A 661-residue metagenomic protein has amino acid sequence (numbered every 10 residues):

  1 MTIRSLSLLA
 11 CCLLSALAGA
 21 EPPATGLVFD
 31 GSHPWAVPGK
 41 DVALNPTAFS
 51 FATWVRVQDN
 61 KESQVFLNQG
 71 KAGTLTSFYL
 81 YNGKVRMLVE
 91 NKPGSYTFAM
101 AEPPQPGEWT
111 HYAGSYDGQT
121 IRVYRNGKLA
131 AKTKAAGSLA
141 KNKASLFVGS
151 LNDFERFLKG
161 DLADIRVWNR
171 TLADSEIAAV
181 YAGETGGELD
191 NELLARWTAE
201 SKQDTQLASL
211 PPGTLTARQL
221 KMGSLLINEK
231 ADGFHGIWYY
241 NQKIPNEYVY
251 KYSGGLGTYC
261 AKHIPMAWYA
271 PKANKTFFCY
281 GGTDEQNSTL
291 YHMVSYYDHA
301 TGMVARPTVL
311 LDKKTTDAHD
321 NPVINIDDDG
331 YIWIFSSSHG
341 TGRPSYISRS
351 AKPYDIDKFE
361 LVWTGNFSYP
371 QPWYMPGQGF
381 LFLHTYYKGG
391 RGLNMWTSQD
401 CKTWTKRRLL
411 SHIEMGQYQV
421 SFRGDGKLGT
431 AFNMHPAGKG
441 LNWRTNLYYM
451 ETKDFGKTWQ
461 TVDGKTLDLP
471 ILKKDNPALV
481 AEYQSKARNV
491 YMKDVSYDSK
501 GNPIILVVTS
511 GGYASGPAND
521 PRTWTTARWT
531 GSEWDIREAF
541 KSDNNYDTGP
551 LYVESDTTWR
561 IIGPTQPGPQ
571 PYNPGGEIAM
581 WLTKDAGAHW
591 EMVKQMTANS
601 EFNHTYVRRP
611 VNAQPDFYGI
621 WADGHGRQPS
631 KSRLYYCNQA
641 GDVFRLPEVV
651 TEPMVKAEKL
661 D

Functional and structural regions predicted by a protein language model:
M1, L17-P22, A208, P212-L226 (+1 more regions): Basic/polar N-terminal segments that are highly enriched at the extreme N-terminus, encompassing both cleavable
M1-S7: Bacterial N-terminal signal peptides that target proteins for export
L6, G39, Q64, K71 (+12 more regions): Residue-level detector of functional hotspots within protein domains
S7-A16: Bacterial N-terminal signal peptides
E21-Q219: Extracellular glycan-associated modules
R218-D661: Extracellular, repeat-based ectodomains that mediate carbohydrate processing or recognition
